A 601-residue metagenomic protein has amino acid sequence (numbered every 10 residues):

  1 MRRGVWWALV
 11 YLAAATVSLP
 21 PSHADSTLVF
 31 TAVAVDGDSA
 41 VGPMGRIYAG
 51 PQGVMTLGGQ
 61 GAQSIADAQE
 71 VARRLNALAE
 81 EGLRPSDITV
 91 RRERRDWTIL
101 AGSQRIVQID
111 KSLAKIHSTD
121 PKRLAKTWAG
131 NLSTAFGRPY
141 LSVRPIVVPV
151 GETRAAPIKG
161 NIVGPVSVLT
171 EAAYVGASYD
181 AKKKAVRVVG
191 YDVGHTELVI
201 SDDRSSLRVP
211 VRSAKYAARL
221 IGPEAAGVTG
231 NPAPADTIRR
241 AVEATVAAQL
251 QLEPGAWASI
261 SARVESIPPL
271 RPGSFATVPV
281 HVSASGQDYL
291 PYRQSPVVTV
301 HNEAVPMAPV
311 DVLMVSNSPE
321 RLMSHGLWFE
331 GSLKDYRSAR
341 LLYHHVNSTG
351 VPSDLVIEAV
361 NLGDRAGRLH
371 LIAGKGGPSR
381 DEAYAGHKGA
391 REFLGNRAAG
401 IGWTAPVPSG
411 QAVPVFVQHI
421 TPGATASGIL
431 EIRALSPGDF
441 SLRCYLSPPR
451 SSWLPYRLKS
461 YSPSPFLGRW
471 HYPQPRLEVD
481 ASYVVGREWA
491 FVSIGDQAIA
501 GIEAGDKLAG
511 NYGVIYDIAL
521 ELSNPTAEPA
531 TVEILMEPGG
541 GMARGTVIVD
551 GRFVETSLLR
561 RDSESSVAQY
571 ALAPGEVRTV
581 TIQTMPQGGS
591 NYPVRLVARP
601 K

Functional and structural regions predicted by a protein language model:
D25-S142, P149-E152, D180-A185: N-terminal targeting peptides and non-cytosolic leader segments immediately upstream of the first transmembrane helix
A135-L220, A247, A256-V264: Extracytoplasmic soluble-region selector
D192-R204, A276-A284, G428-L430: A short beta-strand micro-motif common to beta-rich folds, especially ectodomain repeats
G273-F275, V282-Y289, L522-K601: C-terminal functional regions that serve as terminal interaction/effector modules
E303-V310, R365, K375-E392, G540-D550: Short aromatic-acidic-glycine turn motif
H345-S353, E358-G367, L371-A373, G377 (+4 more regions): Asparagine-centered strand-capping/turn motif at beta-strand->loop junctions
H387-G423, G551-T581: Intrinsically disordered, low-complexity Pro/Gly/Ser/Thr-rich segments with frequent PxxP/GP/PP motifs and embedded
T421-R457, P586-K601: Terminal connector regions
